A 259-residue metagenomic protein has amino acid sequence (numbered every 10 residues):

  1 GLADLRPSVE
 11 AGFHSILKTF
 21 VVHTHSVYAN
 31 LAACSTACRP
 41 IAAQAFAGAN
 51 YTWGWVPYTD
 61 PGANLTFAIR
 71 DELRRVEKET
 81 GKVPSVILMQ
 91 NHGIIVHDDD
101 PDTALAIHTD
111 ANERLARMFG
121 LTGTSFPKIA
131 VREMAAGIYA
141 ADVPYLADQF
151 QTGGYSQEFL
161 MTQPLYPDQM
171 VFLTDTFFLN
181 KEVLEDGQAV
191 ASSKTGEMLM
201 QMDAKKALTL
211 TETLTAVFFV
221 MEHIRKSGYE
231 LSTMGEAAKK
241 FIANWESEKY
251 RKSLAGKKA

Functional and structural regions predicted by a protein language model:
G1-A259: Glycine-rich flexible loops
